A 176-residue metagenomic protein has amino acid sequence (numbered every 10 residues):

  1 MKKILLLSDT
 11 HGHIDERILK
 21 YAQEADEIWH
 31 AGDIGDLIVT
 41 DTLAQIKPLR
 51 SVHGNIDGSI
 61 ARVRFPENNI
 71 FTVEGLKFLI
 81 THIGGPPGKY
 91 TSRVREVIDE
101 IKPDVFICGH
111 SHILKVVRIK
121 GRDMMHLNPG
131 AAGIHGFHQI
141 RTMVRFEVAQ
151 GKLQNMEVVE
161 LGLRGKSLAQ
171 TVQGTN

Functional and structural regions predicted by a protein language model:
M1-L49, D57-G75, Q139-T142, T171-N176: N-terminal active-site segment of His-dependent metallophosphoesterases
M1-L5, I70-L79, I119-M125, A149-E157: Beta-strand-turn-beta hairpins that frame and shape the catalytic cleft of phosphate-ester-processing enzymes
L6-S8, E27-D33, R50-N55, L79-H82 (+2 more regions): Active-site neighborhood of phospho(di)ester-bond hydrolases with catalytic His/Asp-centered motifs
G12-E16, I34-V39, I56-A61, G85-Y90 (+2 more regions): Active-site environment of divalent metal-dependent phosphoester hydrolases
E24-E27, L49-R50, N69-T72, V97-K102 (+4 more regions): Short, low-complexity, polar/charged sequence segments that are solvent-exposed and flexible
R50, K89-K152: Conserved beta-sheet core of the metallophosphoesterase superfamily
S51-E100: Helix-adjacent hinge/juxtasegments
M156-A169: Short, solvent-exposed aromatic-acidic interface loops
